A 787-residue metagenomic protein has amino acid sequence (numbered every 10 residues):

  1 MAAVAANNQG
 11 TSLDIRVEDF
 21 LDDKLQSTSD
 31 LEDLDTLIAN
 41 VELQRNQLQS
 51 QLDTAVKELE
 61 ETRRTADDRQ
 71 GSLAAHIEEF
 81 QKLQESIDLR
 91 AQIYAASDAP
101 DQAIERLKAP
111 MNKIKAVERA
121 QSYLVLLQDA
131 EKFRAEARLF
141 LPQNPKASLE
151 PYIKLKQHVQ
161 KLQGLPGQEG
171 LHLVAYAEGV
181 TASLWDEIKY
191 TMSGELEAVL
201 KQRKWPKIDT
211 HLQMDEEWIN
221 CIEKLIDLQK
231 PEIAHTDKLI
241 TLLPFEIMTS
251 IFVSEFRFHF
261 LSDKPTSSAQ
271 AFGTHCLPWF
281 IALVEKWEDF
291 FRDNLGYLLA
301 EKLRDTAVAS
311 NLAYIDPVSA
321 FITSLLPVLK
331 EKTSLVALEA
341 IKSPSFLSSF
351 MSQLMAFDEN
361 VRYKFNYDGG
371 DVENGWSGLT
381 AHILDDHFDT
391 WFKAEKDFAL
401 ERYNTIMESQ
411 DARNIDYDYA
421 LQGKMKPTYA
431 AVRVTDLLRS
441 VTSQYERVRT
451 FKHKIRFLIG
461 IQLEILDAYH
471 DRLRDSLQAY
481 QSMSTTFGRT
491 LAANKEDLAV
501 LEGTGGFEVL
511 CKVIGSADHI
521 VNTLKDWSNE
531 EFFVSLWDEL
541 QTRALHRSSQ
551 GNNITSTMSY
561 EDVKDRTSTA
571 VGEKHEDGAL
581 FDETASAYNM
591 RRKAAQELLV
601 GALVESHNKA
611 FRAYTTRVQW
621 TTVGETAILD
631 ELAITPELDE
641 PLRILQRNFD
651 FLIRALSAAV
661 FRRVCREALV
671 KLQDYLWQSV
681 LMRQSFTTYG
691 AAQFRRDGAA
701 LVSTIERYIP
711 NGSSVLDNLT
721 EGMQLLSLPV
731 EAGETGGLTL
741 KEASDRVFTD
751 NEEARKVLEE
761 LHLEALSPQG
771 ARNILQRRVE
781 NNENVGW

Functional and structural regions predicted by a protein language model:
M1-R63, L124, A130, R134 (+1 more regions): N-terminal alpha-helical scaffolding segments that mark the starts of alpha-solenoid/helical-repeat architectures
T36, N40-L43, Q47-T54, E58-E61 (+42 more regions): Extended alpha-helical scaffolds
R45-V56, E60, Q81-Q84, D88-A91 (+25 more regions): Extended amphipathic alpha-helical scaffold segments
Q49, V56, E60, D67 (+7 more regions): Extended, noncatalytic alpha-helical scaffold/tether regions
H76, A99, R106, L126 (+19 more regions): Helix-start/N-cap signature of alpha-helical segments
P344-R362, N366, T390, F457-W787: Extended alpha-helical "rod" scaffolds
N374-G375, L421, G770-N773: Charged, solvent-exposed helices and adjacent loops that form client-binding or oligomerization surfaces
W376-H382, T405, S409-T442, E446 (+6 more regions): Long, K/E/R/D-enriched contiguous segments that form extended
